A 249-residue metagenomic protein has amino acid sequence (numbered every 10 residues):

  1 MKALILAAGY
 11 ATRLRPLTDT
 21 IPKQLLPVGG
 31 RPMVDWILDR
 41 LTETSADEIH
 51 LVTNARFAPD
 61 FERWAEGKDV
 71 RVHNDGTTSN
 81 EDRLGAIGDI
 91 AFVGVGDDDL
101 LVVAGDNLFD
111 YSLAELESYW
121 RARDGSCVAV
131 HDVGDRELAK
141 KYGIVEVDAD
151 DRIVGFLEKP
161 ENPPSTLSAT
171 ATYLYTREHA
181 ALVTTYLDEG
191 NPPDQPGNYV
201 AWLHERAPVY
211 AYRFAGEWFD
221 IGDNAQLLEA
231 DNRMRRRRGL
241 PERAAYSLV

Functional and structural regions predicted by a protein language model:
K2-I5, R13, P27, R31-A104 (+3 more regions): Conserved N-terminal catalytic core of the sugar/cofactor nucleotidyltransferase
A8, N54, G105, H131-D132 (+1 more regions): Cofactor-binding loop segments of dinucleotide-utilizing enzymes, especially the Rossmann-like FAD- and NAD(P)+-binding
D19-Q24: Short alpha-helical oligomerization interface
L25, V145-V147, A211: A structural signal for short hydrophobic beta-strand segments in well-ordered beta-sheet cores
T77-R83, R136, N162, W218-D220: A short acidic, often aromatic-flanked loop/helix-cap motif at beta-alpha or helix-coil junctions that lines enzyme
L101, L108, E117-R121, R152-V249: Catalytic-core segments of class I nucleotidyltransferases/pyrophosphorylases that form NMP-activated intermediates
Y111-A139: Conserved donor-nucleotide/metal-binding helix-loop-beta segment in metal-dependent transferases, i.e., the alpha-helix
A129-P163: Anionic-ligand binding region
